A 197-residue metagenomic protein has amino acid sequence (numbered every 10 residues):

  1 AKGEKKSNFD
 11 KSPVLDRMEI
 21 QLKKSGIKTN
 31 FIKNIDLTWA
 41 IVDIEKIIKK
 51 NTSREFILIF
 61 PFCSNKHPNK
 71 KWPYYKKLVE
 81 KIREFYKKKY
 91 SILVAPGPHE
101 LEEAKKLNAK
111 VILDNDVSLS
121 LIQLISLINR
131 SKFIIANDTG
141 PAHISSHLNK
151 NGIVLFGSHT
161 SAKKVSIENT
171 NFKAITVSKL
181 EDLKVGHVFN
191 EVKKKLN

Functional and structural regions predicted by a protein language model:
A1-N197: Catalytic machinery of carbohydrate-active enzymes, primarily nucleotide-sugar-dependent glycosyltransferases
